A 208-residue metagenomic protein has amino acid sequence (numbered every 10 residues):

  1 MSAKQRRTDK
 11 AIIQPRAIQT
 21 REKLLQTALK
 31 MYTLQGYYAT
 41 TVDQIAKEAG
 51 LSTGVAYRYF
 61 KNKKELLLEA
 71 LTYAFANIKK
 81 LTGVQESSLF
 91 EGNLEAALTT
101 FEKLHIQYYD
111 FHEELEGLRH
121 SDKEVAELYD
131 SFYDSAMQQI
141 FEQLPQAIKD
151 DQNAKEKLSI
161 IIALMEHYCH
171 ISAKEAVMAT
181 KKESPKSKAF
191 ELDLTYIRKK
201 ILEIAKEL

Functional and structural regions predicted by a protein language model:
M1-Q19: N-terminal intrinsically disordered/low-complexity leader segments
S2, K64, A70-N77, E95-E102 (+3 more regions): Alpha-helical bundle regulatory/interaction domains
I12, Q19, K23, T27 (+2 more regions): Helix-turn-helix
A17, L25, L67, L71 (+2 more regions): Amphipathic, non-transmembrane alpha-helical scaffold segments
A70-A97, I140-Q143: Amphipathic alpha-helical linker/stalk segments
A76, A96, K103, Q107 (+4 more regions): Amphipathic alpha-helical packing segments from all-alpha helical-bundle domains
L104-D130, H170-T180: Amphipathic alpha-helical segments used for helix-helix packing
G117, Q146-I201: Hydrophobic/aromatic-rich alpha-helical bundle segments in the mid-to-C-terminal region
